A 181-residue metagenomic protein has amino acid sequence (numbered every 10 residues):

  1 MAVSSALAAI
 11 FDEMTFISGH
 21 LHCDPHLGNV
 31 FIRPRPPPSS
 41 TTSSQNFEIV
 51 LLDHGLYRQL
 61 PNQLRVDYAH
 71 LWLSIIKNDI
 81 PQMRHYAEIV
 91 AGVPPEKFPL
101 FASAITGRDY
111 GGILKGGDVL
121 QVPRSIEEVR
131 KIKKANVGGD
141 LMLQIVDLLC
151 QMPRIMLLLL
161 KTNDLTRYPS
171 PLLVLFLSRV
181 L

Functional and structural regions predicted by a protein language model:
M1, A6, R33-L181: Helix-rich C-lobe and terminal helical cap/extension of kinase-like folds
M1-C23: Conserved kinase catalytic-core helix
L21, G28, G55-L56: Catalytic acidic motif of RecA-like/P-loop NTPases
D24-P34: Catalytic-loop signature of eukaryotic-like protein kinases
